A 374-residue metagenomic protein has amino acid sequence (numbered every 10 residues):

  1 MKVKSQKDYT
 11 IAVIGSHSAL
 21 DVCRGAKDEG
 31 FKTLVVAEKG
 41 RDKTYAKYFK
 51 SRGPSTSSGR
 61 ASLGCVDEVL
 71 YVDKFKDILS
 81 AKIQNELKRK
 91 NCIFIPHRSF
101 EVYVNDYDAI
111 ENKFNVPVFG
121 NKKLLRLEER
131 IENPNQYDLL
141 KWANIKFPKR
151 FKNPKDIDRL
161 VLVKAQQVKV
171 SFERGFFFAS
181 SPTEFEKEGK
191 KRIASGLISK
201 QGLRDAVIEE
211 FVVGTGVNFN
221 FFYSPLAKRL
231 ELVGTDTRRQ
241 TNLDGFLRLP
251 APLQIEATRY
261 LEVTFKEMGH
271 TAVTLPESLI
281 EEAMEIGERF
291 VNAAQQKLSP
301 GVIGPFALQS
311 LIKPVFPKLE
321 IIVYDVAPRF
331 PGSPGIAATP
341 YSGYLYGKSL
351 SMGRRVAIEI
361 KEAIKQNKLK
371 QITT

Functional and structural regions predicted by a protein language model:
V3, P317-T374: C-terminal active-site "lid" helix and adjoining low-complexity regulatory extension at the edge of ATP-using catalytic
Q6-E29: N-terminal phosphate-binding or glycine-rich loops at protein starts, especially the Walker A/P-loop of NTPases
A12, R126-V217, F222-V233, E277-M284 (+1 more regions): Active-site nucleotide/adenylate-binding loops and adjacent lid/helix of ATP-dependent enzymes
A19-R24, D42-T44, S171: Short N-terminal binding/cap micro-motifs at the start of the first secondary-structure element
F31-G40: Short internal beta-strands
Y45-R52, L63-V161, V168-S171: Conserved N-proximal alpha/beta basic substrate-recognition cap immediately N-terminal to, or forming the N-lobe
E209, V217-Q254, E320-A327, I336-A338: Beta-strand scaffold of nucleotide-dependent catalytic cores
L247-E320, E359-T374: A long amphipathic alpha-helix within ATP-dependent nucleotide-binding catalytic cores
